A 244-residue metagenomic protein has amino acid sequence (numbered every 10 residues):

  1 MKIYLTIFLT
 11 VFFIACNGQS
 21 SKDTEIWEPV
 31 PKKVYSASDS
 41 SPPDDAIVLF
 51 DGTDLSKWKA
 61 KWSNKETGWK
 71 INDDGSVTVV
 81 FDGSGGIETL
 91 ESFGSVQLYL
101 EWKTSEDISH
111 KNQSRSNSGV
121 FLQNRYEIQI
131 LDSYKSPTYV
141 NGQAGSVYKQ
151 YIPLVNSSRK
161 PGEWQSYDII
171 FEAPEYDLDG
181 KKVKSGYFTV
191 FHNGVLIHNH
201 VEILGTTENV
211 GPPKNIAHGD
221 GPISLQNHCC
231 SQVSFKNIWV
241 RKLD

Functional and structural regions predicted by a protein language model:
M1-S20: Bacterial Sec-dependent N-terminal signal peptides
C16-D244: Carbohydrate-interacting regions of secretory-pathway proteins
